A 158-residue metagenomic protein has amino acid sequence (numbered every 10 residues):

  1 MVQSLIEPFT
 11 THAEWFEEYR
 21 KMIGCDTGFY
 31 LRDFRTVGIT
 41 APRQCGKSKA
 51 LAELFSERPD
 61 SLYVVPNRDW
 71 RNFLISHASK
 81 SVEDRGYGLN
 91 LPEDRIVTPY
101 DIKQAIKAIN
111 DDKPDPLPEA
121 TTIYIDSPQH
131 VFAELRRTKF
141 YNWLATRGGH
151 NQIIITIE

Functional and structural regions predicted by a protein language model:
V2-R35, K49-A52: Pre-Walker A adenine-sensing motif
P8, H12, H77, W143: Residues that form generic nucleotide/phosphate-binding pockets
E14-E17, K21, D60, N72 (+3 more regions): Polar/charged alpha-helical tracts
D33-I106: Conserved P-loop
G86-H150: Conserved RecA-like ASCE ATPase "motif II neighborhood" in helicase/translocase motors
I153-E158: Conserved helicase ATPase motor motifs in RecA-like P-loop NTPase domains
